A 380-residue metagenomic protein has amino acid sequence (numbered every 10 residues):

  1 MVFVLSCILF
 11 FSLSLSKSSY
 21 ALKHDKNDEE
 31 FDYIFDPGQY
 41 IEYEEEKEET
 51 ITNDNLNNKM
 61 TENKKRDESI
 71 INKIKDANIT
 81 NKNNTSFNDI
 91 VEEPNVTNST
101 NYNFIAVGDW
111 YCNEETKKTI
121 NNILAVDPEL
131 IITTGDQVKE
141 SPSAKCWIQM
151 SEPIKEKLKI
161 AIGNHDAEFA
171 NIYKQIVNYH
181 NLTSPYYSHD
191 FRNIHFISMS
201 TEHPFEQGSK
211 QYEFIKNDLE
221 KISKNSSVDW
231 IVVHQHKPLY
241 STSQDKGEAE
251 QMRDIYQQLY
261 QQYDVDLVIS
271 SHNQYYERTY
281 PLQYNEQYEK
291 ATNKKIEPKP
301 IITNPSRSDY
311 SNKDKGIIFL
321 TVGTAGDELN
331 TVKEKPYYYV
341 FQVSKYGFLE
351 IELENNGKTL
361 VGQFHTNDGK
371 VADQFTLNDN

Functional and structural regions predicted by a protein language model:
M1-K17: Sec-dependent N-terminal signal peptides of Gram-positive bacterial secreted proteins and lipoproteins
S14-K26: Signal peptide processing junction and immediate N-terminal pro/mature segment of secreted/exported proteins
K23-I74: Low-complexity, acidic Ser/Thr/Pro-rich repeat tracts that form intrinsically disordered stalk/linker regions of very
N63-D67, I71-A77, N81-K145, T242: N-terminal active-site segment of His-dependent metallophosphoesterases
F87-N113, Q211-E250: Mobile, glycine- and charge-enriched loop segments and immediately flanking short secondary-structure elements within
D109, G135-D136, G163-N164, H236 (+1 more regions): Active-site glycine-centered loops adjacent to acidic/histidine catalytic or metal-binding residues that shape
P142-S227, I231, K246-Y256, Q261-L267 (+2 more regions): Extended active-site neighborhood of metal-dependent phosphoesterases/phosphodiesterases
G362-A372: Short, solvent-exposed aromatic-acidic interface loops
